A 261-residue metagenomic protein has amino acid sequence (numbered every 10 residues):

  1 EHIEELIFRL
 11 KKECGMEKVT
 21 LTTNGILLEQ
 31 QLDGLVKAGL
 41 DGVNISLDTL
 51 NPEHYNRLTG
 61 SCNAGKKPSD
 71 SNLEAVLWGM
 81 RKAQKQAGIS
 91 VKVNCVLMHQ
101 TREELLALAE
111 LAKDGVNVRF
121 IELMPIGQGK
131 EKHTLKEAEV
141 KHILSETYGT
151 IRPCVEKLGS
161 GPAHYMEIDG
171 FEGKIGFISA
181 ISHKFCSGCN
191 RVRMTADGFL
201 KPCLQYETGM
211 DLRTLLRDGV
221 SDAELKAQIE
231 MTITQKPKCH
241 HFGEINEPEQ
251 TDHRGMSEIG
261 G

Functional and structural regions predicted by a protein language model:
E1-I121: Radical SAM/AdoMet-radical enzyme domain recognition
K113, L123-G261: Auxiliary Fe-S-binding modules of radical SAM enzymes
